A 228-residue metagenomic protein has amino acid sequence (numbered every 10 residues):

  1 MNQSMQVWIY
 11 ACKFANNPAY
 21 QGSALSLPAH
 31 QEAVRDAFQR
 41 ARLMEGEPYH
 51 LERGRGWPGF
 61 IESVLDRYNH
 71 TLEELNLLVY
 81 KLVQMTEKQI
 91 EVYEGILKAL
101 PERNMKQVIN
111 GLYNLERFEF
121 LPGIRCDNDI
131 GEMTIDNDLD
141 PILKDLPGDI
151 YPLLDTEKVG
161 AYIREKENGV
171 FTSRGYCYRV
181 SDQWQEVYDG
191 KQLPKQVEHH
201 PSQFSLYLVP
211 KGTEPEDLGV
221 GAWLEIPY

Functional and structural regions predicted by a protein language model:
M1-Y228: Long, charge-dense low-complexity segments
